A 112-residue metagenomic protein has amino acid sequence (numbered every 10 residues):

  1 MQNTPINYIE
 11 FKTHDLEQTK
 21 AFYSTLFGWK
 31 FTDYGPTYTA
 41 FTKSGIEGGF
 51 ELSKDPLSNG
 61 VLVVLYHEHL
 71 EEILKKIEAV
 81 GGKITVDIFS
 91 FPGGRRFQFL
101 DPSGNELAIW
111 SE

Functional and structural regions predicted by a protein language model:
M1-K20, V61-V63: N-terminal beta-strand motif that seeds the catalytic metal site of vicinal oxygen chelate
M1-Q2, F11, K75, G82-E112: Vicinal oxygen chelate
E17-T25, E106: Conserved active-site alpha-helix within GNAT-family acetyltransferase domains
F22, E71-K76: Short amphipathic alpha-helices within nucleic acid-binding modules
F27-D33, K83-D87: Short secondary-structure junctions
W29-G60, E106-S111: Conserved short beta-strand elements that form part of the metal-binding/catalytic scaffold of enzyme active sites
P56-S58, E71, I84-V86: Mobile acidic interaction elements
